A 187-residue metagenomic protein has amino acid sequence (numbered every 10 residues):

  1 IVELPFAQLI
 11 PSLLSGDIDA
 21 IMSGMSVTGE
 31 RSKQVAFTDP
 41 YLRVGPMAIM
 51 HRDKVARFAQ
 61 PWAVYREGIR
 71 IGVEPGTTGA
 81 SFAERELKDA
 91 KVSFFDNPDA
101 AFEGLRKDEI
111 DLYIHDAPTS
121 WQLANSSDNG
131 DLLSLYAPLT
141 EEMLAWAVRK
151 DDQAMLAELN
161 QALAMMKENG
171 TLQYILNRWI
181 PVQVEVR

Functional and structural regions predicted by a protein language model:
I1-G24, K33, N169, R178: Extracytoplasmic small-molecule ligand-binding "clamshell" domains of the periplasmic binding protein/Venus flytrap
I1-P11, F58, S93-K107, E142: Short helix-initiation/N-cap motifs at beta->coil->alpha
I1-V2, E67-G68, E84-D96, E109 (+1 more regions): A local structural motif
Q8, G24-Q34, F82, R106-K107 (+1 more regions): A ligand-binding cleft/hinge motif common to bilobed small-molecule-binding domains
L13-L14, V64, G104-R106, W146 (+1 more regions): Hydrophobic residues within well-ordered alpha-helices
R43-R52, A117, W121-A164, I180-R187: Periplasmic-binding protein-like
H51-R70: Flexible hinge/capping segments at coil-to-helix
T78-S93, D131-S134, L163-R187: Ligand-binding clefts/hinges and TM-proximal coupling segments of bilobed small-molecule sensing domains
